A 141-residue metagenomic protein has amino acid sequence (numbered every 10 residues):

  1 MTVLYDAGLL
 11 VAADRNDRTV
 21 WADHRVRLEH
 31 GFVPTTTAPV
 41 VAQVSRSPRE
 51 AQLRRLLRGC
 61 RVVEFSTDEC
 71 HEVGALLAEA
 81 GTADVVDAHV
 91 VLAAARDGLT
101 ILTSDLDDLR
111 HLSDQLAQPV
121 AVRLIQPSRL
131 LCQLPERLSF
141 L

Functional and structural regions predicted by a protein language model:
M1-T36, S45-R58, R129-L141: Short, well-structured N-terminal submotif of metal-dependent ribonuclease cores
L9-L10, V40, E69, H89-V90 (+1 more regions): Alpha-helix capping/helix-boundary segments
T36, E64, V85, T103-S104: Short beta-strand scaffold positions
Q43, E72, H111-L112: Phosphate- and divalent-cation-binding pockets in alpha/beta enzyme and binding domains that engage nucleotide-derived
A51-R55, A80, Q118-A121: Short, hinge-like loop/turn segments at secondary-structure boundaries
C60-A80, L92, L106: Acidic catalytic patch
D84-T100: Acidic, metal-associated active-site segment
A95-L141: Acidic, PIN/NYN-like endoribonuclease modules and their adjacent C-terminal/linker elements
